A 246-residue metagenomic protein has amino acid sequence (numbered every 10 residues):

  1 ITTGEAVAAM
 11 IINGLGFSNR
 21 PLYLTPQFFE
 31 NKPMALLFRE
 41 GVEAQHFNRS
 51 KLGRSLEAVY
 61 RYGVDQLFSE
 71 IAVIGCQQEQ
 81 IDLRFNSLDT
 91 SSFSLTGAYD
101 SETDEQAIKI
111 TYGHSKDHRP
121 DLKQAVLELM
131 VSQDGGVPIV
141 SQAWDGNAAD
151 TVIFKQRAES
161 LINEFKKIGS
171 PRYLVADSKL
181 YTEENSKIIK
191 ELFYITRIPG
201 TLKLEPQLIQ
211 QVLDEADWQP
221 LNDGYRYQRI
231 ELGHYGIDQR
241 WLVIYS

Functional and structural regions predicted by a protein language model:
I1-S246: Anion-binding and metal-coordination hotspots
